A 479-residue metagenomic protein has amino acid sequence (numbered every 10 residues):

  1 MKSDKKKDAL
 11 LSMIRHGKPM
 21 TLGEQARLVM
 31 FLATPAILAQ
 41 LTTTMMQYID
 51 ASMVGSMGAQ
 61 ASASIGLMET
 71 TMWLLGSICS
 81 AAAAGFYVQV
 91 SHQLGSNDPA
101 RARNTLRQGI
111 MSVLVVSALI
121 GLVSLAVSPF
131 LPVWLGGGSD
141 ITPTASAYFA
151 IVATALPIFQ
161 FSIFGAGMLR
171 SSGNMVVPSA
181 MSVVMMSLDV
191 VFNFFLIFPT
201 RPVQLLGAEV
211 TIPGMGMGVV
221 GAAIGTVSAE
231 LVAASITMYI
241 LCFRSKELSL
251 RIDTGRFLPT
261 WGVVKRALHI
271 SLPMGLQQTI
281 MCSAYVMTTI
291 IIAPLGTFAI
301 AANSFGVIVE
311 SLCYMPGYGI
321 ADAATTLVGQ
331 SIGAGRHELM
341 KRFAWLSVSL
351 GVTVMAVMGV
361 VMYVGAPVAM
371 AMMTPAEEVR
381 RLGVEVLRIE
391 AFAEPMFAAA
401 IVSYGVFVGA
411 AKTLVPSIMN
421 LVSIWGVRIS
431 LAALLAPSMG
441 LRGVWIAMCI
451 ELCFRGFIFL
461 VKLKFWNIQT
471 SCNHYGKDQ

Functional and structural regions predicted by a protein language model:
M1-A36, V90-P157, Q204-S271, V328-A393 (+1 more regions): Short alpha-helical transmembrane segments in multi-pass integral membrane proteins
G17-S52, S56-M57, W73-G85, Q89 (+6 more regions): N-terminal transmembrane alpha-helices
F31-D50, I151, S162, A229-A233 (+4 more regions): Transmembrane helical elements of multi-pass membrane transporters/channels
Q40-L41, S77, S117, G121 (+12 more regions): Residue-level hotspots within the lipid-embedded alpha helices of multi-pass solute transporters
L41-A63, P132-S139, F195-T200, L205 (+6 more regions): Helix-terminus/linker motif at the lipid-water interface of multi-pass membrane proteins
T43, Q47-D50, V54, G76-A83 (+16 more regions): Alpha-helical transmembrane segments and their lipid-water interface positions in multi-pass membrane proteins
S62-L125, F159-P178, T289, A302-A366 (+1 more regions): Small-residue-rich hydrophobic transmembrane alpha-helices
A83, Y87, V152-R170, P178-M186 (+5 more regions): Short runs within selected transmembrane alpha-helices of multi-pass transporters and secretion channels
